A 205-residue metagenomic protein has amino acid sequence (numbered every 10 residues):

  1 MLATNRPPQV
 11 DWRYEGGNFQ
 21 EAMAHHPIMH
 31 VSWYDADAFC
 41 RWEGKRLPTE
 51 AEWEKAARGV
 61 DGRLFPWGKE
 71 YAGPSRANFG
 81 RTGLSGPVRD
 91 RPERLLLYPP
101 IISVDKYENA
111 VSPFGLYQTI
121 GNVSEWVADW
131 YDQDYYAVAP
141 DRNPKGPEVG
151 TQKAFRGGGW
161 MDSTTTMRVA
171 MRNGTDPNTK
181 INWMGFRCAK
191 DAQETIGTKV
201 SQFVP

Functional and structural regions predicted by a protein language model:
M1, T175-F186: A short, hydrophobic/aromatic-rich structural module that often spans a beta strand with its adjoining loop
L2-V169, T198-K199, F203-V204: Functional-site microenvironments in short loops/helix caps that host divalent-cation chemistry
N143-P147, N173-K180: Short proline/glycine-enriched turn/loop segments at secondary-structure junctions
N182-G197: Short, structured beta-strand segments at or near domain termini in extracellular proteins/domains
